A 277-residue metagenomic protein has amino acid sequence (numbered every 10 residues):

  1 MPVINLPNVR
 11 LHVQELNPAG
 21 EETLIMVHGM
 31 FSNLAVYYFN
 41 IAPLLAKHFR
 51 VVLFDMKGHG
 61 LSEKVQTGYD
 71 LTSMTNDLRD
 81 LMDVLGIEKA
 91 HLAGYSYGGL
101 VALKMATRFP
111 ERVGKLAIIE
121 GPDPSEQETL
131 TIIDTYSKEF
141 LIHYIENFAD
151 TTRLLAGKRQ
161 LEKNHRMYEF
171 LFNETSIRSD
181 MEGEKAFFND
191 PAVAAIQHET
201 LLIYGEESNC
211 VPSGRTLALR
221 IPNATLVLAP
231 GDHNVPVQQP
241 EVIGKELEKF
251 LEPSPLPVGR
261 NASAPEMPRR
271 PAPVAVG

Functional and structural regions predicted by a protein language model:
P7-L61: Conserved HGGG/HGGXW glycine-rich cap/lid loop of the alpha/beta-hydrolase fold
H28, A90, G94-G99: Conserved alpha/beta-hydrolase "nucleophile elbow" surrounding the catalytic nucleophile
V36-Y38, S62-T67, E128-T129, S213-G214: Conserved catalytic-core motifs of eukaryotic protein kinase domains, centered on the activation segment
F39, V52-A93, K245: Active-site loop/oxyanion-hole signature of alpha/beta-hydrolase fold enzymes
L100-R108, G114-Y144: Flexible "cap/lid" loop of the alpha/beta hydrolase fold
Q127-I133, I142-Q197: Conserved alpha/beta-hydrolase catalytic His-Asp/Glu region
T200-N234: Conserved loop-alpha-helix segment in the C-terminal half of the alpha/beta-hydrolase fold that carries the catalytic
G231-G244, A262: Catalytic histidine-centered segment of alpha/beta-hydrolase-like enzymes
